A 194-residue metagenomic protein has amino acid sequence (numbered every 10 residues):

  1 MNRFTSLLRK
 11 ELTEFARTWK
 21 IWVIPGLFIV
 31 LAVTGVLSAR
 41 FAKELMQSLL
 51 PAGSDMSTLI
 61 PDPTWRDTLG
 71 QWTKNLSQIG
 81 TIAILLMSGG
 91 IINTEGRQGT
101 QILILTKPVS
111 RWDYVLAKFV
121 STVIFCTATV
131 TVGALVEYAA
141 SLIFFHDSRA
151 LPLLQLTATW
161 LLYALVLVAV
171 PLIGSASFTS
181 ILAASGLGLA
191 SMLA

Functional and structural regions predicted by a protein language model:
M1-F28: Aromatic- and glycine-rich beta-strand/loop motifs that create alpha-glucan
E14, N93, I104-T106, P171 (+1 more regions): Helix-capping/transition residues at the boundaries of transmembrane alpha-helices and the short helical linkers
E14, S121, M192: Active-site micro-motifs of SAM-dependent methyltransferase domains
E14-T18, N75-Q78, T94, Q98 (+1 more regions): Membrane-interface junctions
I21, F28-S88, V115-A183: Secretory targeting signals
I24-F28, A183-A194: Central hydrophobic cores of alpha-helical transmembrane segments in multi-pass integral membrane proteins
I91-V123: Helix-loop-helix units of permease transmembrane domains in multi-pass membrane transporters, especially ABC
